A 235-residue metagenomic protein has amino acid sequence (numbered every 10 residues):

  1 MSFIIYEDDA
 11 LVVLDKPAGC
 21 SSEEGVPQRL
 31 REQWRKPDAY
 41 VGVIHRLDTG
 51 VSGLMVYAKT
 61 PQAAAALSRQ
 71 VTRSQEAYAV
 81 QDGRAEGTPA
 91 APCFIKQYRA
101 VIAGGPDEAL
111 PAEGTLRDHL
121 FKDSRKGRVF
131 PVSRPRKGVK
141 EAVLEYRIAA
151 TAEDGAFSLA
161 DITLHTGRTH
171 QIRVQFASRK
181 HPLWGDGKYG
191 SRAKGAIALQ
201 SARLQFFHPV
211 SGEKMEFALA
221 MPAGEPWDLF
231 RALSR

Functional and structural regions predicted by a protein language model:
M1-K126, R134-E141, A150-A152, P222-L229 (+1 more regions): RNA pseudouridine synthases
M1-L11, P17-E24, G155, T169-R235: Pseudouridine synthases involved in rRNA/tRNA modification
G114, D118, A142-L144, H170 (+1 more regions): Short beta-strand segments
R125-K126, T166, V210-S211: Residue-level recognition of short loop/turn positions
K126-V129, E141-V143, P182-Y189: Short Pro/Gly-enriched beta-strand edge/turn motifs at strand-loop
A160-T163: Short histidine-centered loop motifs in beta-beta connectors
